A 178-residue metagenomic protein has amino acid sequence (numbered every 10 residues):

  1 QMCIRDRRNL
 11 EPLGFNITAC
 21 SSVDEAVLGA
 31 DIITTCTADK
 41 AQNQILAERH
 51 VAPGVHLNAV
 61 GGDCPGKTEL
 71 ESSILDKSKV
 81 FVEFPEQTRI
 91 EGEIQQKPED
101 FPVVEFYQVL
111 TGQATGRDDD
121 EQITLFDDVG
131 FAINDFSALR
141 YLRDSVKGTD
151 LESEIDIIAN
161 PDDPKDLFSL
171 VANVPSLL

Functional and structural regions predicted by a protein language model:
M2-I4: Short, small-residue-biased leader/transition segments that mark boundaries at the very start of proteins
R7-G14, A38: Glycine-rich phosphate-binding loops that contact phosphosugars or nucleotide phosphates
F15-A30, L46: Short acidic low-complexity segments
D31, T37-A41, G61-G62: Short glycine-/small-residue-rich Rossmann-like dinucleotide-binding loops
I33-T34, L57, L139: Buried hydrophobic positions in well-ordered alpha/beta secondary-structure cores of metabolic enzymes
H50-A114: Rossmann-fold NAD(P)-binding glycine/threonine-rich loop
L110-A114, L125-V146: ATP/nucleoside-binding phosphotransfer catalytic cores, i.e., glycine-rich phosphate-binding loops
Y141-L178: Phosphate-binding loop/pocket of nucleotide- and phosphate-handling active sites
